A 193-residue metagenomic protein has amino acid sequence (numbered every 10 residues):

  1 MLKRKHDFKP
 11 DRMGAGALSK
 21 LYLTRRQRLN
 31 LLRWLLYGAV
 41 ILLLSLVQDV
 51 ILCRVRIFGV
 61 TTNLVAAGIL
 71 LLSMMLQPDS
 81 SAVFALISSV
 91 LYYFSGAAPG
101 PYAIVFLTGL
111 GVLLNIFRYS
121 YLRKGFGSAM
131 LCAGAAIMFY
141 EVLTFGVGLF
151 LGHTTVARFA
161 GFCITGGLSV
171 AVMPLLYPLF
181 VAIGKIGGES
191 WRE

Functional and structural regions predicted by a protein language model:
M1-E193: Terminal, non-globular segments
